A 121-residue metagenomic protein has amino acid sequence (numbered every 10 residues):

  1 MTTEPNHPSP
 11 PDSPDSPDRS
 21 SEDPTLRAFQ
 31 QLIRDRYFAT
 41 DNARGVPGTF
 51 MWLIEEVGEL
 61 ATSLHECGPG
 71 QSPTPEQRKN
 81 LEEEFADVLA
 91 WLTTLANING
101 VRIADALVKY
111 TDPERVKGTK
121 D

Functional and structural regions predicted by a protein language model:
T2-F85, L89-D121: Flexible "arm" and connector segments at domain edges
